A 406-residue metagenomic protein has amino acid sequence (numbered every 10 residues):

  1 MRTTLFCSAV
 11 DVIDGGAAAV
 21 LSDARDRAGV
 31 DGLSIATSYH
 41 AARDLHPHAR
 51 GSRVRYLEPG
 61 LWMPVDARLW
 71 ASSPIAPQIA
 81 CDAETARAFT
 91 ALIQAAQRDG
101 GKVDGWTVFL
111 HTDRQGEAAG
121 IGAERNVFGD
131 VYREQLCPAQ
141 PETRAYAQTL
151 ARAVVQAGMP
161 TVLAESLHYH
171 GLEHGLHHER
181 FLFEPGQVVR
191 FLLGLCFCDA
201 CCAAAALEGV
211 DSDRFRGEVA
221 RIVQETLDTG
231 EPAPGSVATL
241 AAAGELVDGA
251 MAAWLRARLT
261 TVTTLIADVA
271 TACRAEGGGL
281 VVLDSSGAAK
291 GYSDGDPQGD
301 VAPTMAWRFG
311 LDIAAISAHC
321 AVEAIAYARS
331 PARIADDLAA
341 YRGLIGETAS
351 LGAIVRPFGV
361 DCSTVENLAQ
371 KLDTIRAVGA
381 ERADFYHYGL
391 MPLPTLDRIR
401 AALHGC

Functional and structural regions predicted by a protein language model:
T3-V10, D104-A157, H174, L182-F183 (+1 more regions): Active-site-adjacent "subsite" loops/lids of carbohydrate-active enzymes
T4-F6, V10, G101-T112, V162-H170 (+3 more regions): Aromatic-lined carbohydrate-recognition surfaces of secreted/lumenal glycan-active proteins
T4-I13, A67-R87, G129-A145, A250-T261 (+2 more regions): The substrate-binding groove and active-site-proximal loops of carbohydrate-active enzymes, especially glycoside
D11-R27, P141-V154, D294-S317, I334-L338 (+1 more regions): Short, acidic/polar
A18-G51, R55-M63, A153-A164, L311-V322 (+1 more regions): Catalytic domains of carbohydrate-active enzymes, especially glycoside hydrolases
G32-P59, E84-G129, L163-G171, A206 (+1 more regions): Glycine-rich, aromatic-flanked loop segments that form ligand/cofactor-binding clefts across common enzyme folds
I35-R43, S52, A233-A250, Q298-R333 (+1 more regions): Aromatic- and acid-rich polysaccharide-binding/catalytic face of secreted or lumenal carbohydrate-active enzymes
H40, M159, A314-A315, H319-I334 (+1 more regions): Substrate-binding cleft of secreted/luminal carbohydrate-active enzymes
